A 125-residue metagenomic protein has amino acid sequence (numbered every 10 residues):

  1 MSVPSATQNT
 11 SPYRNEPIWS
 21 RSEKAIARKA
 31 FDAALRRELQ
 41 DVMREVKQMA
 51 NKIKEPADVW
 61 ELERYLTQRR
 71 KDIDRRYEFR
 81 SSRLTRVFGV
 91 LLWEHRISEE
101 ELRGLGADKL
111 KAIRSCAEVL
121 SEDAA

Functional and structural regions predicted by a protein language model:
S2-A125: Acidic, Ser/Pro/Thr-rich low-complexity regulatory regions and the short amphipathic helical interaction modules they
